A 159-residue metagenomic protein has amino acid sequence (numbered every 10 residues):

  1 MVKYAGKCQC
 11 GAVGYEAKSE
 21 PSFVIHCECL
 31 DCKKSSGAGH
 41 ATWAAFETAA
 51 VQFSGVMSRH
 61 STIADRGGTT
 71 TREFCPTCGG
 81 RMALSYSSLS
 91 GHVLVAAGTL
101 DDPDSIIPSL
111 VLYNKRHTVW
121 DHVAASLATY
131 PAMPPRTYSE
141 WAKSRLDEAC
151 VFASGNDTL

Functional and structural regions predicted by a protein language model:
M1-K7, A12-L159: A short Gly-Trp-Pro
